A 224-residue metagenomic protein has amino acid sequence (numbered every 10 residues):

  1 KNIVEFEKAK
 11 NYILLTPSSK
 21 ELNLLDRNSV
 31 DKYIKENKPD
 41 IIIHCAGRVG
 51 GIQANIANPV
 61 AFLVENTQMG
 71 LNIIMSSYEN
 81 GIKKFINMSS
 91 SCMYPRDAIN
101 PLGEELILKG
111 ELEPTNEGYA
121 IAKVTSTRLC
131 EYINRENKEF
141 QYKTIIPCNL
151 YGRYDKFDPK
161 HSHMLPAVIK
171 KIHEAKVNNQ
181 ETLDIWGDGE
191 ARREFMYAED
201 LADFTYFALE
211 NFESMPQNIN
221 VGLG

Functional and structural regions predicted by a protein language model:
K8-Y33: Adenosine-cofactor binding site in Rossmann-like domains, unifying the SAM/SAH pocket of S-adenosylmethionine-dependent
P17, I42-R48, F85-S91, T144-P147: SDR active-site strand-loop-helix element
R27-T67, E79: NAD(P)H-binding glycine-rich loop region in Rossmannoid oxidoreductase-like domains and their noncatalytic homologs
I52, N87-G103, G118-V124, E136 (+1 more regions): Conserved catalytic-site region of short-chain dehydrogenase/reductase
L63, T67, L106, T115-T127 (+2 more regions): Short-chain dehydrogenase/reductase
L71-N116, K143: Conserved Rossmann-fold NAD(P)-dependent oxidoreductase catalytic core, especially the SDR/UDP-sugar
R96, E113-C148, M164-N179: Active-site Tyr-X1-5-Lys
A98, K138, L150-A167, V177-E181 (+4 more regions): Glycine/proline-rich active-site loop of Rossmann-fold NAD(P)-dependent oxidoreductases
